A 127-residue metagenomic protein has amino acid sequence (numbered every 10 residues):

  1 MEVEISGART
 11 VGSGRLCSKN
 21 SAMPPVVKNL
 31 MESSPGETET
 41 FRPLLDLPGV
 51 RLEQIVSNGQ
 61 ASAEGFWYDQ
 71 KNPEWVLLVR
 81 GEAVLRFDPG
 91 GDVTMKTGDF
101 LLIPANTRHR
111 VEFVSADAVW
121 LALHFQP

Functional and structural regions predicted by a protein language model:
E2-E4, A8-V11, A22: Acidic, Ala/Val/Gly-enriched low-complexity intrinsically disordered segments
R15-W67: A short, N-terminal "cap"/entry segment at the start of jelly-roll beta-barrel domains of the cupin/DSBH fold
R42-L44, A63-Q70, R86-F87, V93-T94 (+1 more regions): Short histidine-centered beta-strand/loop micro-motifs that create catalytic or ligand/metal-coordination sites
P48, K71, G91, T107 (+1 more regions): A generic "binding-loop/recognition-motif" signal
R51, V84-R86, R110, V119: General beta-strand recognition
D69-V84: Short, conserved beta-strand element in jelly-roll/cupin
G90-A105: Short acidic-glycine-tyrosine-enriched beta hairpin
A105-P127: Ligand-binding loop in jelly-roll beta-barrel domains
